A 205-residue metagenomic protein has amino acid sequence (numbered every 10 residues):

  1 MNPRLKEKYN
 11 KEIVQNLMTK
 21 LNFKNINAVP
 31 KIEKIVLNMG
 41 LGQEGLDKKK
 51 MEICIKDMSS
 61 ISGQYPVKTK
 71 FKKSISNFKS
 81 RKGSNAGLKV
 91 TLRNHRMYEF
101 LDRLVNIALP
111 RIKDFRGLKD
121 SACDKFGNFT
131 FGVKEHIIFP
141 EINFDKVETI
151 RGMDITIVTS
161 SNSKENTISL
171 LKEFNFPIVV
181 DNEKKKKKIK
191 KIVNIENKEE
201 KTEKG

Functional and structural regions predicted by a protein language model:
M1-G205: Ribosome-associated RNA-binding proteins
